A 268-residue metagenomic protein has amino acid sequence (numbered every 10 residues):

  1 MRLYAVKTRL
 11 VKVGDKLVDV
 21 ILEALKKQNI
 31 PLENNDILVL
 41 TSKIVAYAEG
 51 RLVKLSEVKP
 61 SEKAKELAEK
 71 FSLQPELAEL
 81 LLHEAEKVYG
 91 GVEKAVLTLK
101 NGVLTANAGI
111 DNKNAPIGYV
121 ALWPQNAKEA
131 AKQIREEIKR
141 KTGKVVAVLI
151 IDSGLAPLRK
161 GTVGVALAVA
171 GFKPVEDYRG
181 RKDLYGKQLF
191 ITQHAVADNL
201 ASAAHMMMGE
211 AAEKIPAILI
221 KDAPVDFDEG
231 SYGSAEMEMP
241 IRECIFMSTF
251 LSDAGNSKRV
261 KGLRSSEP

Functional and structural regions predicted by a protein language model:
M1-P268: N-terminal and secondary-structure boundary signal
